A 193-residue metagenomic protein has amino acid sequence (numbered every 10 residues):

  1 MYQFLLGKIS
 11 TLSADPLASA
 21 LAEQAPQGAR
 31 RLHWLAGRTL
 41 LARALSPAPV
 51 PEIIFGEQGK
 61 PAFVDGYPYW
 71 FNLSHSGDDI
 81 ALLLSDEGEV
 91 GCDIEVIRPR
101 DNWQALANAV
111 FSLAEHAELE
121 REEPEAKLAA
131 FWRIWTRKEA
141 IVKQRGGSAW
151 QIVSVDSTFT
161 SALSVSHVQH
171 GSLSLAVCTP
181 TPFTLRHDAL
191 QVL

Functional and structural regions predicted by a protein language model:
M1-L193: Core catalytic alpha/beta fold that binds nucleotide/phospho-ligands
